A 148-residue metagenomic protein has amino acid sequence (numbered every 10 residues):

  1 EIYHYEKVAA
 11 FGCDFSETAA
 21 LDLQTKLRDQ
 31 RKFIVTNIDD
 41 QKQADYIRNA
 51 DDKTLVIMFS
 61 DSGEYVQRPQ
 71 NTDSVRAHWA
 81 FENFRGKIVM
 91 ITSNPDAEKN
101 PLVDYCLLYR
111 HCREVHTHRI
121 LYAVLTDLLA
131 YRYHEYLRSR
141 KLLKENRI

Functional and structural regions predicted by a protein language model:
Y3-R138: Glycine-rich phosphate-binding loops that contact phosphosugars or nucleotide phosphates
L137-I148: Internal, active-site/partner-interface "lid" segment
